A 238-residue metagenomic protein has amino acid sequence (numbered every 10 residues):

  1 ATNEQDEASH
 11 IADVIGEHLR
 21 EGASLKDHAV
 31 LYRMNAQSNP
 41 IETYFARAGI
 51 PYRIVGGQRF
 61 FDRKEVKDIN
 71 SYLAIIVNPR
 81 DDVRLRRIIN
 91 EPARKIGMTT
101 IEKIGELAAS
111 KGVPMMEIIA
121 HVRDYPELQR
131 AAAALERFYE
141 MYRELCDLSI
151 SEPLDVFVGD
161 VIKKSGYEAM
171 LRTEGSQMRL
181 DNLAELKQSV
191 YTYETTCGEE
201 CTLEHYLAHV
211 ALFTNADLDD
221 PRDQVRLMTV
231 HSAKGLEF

Functional and structural regions predicted by a protein language model:
A1-P51, A74-N78, A132, C146 (+2 more regions): Helicase P-loop NTPase motor core
S24, P92, I118-S232, L236: Accessory C-terminal helicase-associated subdomains
L31-R33, V55, M228-V230: Generic beta-strand/beta-sheet core signal
M34-N35, G56-R63: Conserved helicase motor
R47-I50, F60-P92: Conserved short internal alpha-helix adjacent to the catalytic or cofactor-binding core of large enzyme scaffolds
E102-L107: C-terminal helical "lid" of AAA+/P-loop NTPase domains
A108-A120: A short beta-strand-loop micro-motif that forms or neighbors metal/cofactor- and ligand-binding patches at active-site
